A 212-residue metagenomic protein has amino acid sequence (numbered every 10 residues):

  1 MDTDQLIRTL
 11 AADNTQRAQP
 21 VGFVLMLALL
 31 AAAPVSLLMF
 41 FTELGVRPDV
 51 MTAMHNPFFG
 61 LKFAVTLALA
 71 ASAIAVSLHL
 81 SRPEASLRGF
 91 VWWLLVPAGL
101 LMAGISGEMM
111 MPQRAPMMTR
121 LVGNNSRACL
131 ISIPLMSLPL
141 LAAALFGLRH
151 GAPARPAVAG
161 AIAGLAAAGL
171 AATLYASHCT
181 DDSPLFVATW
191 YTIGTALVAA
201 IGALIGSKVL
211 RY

Functional and structural regions predicted by a protein language model:
M1-L25: N-terminal juxtamembrane cytosolic/stromal segments of multi-pass membrane proteins
N14, R47-M51, S81-A85, R114-P116 (+3 more regions): Membrane-interfacial segments
F23-R120: Selected alpha-helical membrane-embedding segments in polytopic membrane proteins
L25-V35, I131-I133, G160-L165: Select subsegments of transmembrane alpha-helices in polytopic membrane proteins, especially boundary-proximal
T52-F59, V91, M117-L130, V158-A159 (+1 more regions): Non-cytosolic membrane-interface motifs at loop->transmembrane helix junctions
A64-L78, I133-A144, T195-S207: Hydrophobic cores of alpha-helical transmembrane segments in multi-pass inner/ER membrane proteins, independent
A103-V158: Membrane-proximal helix-loop-helix units in multi-pass membrane proteins
A144-Y212: Terminal transmembrane helical module of multi-pass membrane proteins
